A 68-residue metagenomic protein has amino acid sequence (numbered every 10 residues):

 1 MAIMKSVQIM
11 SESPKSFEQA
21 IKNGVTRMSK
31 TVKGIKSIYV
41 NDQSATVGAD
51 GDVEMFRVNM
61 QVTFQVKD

Functional and structural regions predicted by a protein language model:
A2-K36: Short, well-ordered alpha-helical segments
I9-S11, I38, M60-F64: Preference for bulky hydrophobic residues occupying beta-strand positions in well-ordered beta-sheet regions
S44-D68: A cross-kingdom feature marking charged/low-complexity
